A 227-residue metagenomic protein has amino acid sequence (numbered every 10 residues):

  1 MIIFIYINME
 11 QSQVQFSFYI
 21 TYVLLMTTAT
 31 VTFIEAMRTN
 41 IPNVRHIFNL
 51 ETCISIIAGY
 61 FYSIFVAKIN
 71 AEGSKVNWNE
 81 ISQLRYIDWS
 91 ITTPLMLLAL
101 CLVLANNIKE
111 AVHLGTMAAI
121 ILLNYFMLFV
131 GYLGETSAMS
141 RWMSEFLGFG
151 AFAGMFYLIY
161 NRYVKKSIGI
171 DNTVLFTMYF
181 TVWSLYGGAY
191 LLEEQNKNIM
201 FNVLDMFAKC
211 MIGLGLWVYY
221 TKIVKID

Functional and structural regions predicted by a protein language model:
M1-I5: Hydrophobic alpha-helical signal peptides and transmembrane signal-/tail-anchor segments that drive secretory-pathway
I7-I87, T93-D227: Polytopic alpha-helical membrane-helix bundles and their juxtamembrane interface segments in multi-pass membrane
